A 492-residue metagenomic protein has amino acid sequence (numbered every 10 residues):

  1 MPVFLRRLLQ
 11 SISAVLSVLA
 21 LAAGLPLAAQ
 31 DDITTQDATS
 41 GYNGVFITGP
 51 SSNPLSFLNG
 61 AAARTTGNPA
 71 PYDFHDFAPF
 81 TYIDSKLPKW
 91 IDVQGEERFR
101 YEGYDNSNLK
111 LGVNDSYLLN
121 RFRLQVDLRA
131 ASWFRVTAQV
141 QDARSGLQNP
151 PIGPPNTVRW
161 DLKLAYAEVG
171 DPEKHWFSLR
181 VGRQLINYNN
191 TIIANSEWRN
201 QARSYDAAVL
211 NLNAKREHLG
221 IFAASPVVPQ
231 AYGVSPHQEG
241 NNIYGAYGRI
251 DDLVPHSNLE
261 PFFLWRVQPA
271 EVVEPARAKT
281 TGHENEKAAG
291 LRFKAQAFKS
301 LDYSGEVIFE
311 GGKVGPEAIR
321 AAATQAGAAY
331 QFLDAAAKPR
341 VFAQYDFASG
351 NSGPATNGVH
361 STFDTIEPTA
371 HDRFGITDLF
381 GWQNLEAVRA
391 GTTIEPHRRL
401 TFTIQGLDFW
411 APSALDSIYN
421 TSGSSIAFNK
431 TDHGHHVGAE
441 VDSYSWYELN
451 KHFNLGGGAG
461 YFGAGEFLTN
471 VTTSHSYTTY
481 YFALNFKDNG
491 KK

Functional and structural regions predicted by a protein language model:
P2-L8, I12, L16, L21-N114 (+3 more regions): N-terminal periplasmic/intermembrane-space "pro-region" immediately following the signal or transit peptide
D32, F46, R64, S474-K492: Outer-membrane beta-barrel "beta-signal"
F46-A62, N68-P71, A278-K279, E306 (+2 more regions): Extracellular/periplasmic loop regions
L87, N114-L118, N156-D161, N200-A202 (+6 more regions): Short sequence motifs at beta-strands and strand-loop junctions characteristic of Gram-negative outer-membrane
G95-G103, A138-D142, V181-R183, I221-S225 (+5 more regions): Transmembrane beta-barrel strands of outer-membrane/channel proteins
E102-D105, A143-Q148, Q184-T191, F222-P229 (+6 more regions): Flexible, solvent-exposed coil segments and beta strand-coil junctions, predominantly the extracellular/periplasmic
E102-N120, A130-L179, I186, N190-N195 (+7 more regions): Surface-exposed loop and membrane-interface regions of Gram-negative outer-membrane beta-barrel proteins
W133, E173-L179, N195-T356, E395 (+2 more regions): Signature for the C-terminal beta-barrel architecture of outer-membrane proteins
